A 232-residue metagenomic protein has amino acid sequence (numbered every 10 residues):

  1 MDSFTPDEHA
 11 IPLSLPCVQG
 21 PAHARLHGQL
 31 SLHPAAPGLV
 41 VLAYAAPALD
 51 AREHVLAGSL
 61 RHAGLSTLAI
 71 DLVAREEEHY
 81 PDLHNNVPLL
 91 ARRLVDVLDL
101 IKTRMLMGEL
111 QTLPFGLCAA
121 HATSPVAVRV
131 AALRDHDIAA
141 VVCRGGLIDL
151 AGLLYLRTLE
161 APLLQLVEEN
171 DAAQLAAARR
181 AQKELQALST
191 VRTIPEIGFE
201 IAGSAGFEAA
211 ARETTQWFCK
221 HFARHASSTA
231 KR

Functional and structural regions predicted by a protein language model:
M1-G20, L26-L32, A122, A226-R232: An N-terminal hydrophobic leader/cap segment in hydrolases
P12-L110, A205-A209: Serine-hydrolase catalytic machinery in alpha/beta-hydrolase-like enzymes
L106-T123, V141: Alpha/beta-hydrolase fold nucleophile elbow
S124-H136, V141: Short glycine-enriched nucleophile-adjacent loop and the immediately C-terminal alpha-helix near the catalytic center
L159-E160, L164-V167: Short beta-strand/loop motif that positions the catalytic acidic residue of the alpha/beta-hydrolase fold
A172-A177: Conserved alpha/beta-hydrolase "acid-adjacent" motif
E184-E200: Catalytic histidine neighborhood in serine/cysteine hydrolases with alpha/beta-hydrolase-type architecture
A202-Q216: Post-His helix in hydrolase/transferase enzymes
